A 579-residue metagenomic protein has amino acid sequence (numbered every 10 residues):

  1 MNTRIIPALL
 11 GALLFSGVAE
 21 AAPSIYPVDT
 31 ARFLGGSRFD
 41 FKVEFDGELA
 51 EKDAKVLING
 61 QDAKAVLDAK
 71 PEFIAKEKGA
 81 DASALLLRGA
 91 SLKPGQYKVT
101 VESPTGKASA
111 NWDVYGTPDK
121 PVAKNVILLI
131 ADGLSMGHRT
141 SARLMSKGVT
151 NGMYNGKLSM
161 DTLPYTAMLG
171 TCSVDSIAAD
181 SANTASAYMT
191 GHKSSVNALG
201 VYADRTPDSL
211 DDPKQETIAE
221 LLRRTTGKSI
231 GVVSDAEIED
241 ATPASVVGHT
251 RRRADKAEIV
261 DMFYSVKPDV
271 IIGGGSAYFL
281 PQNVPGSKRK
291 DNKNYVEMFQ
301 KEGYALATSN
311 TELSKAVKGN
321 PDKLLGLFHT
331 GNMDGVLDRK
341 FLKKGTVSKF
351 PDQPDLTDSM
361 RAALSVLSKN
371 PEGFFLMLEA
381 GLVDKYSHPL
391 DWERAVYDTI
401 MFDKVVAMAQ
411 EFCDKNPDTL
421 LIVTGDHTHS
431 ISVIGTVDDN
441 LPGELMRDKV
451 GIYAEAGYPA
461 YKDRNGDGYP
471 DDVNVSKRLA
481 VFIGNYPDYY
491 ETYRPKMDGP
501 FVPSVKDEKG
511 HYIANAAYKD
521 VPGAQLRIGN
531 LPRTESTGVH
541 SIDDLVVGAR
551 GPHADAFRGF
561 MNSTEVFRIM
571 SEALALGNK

Functional and structural regions predicted by a protein language model:
M1-E20: Gram-negative bacterial Sec-dependent N-terminal signal peptides
A21-L34: Short, compositionally biased P/S/T/A/G/V-rich stretches that sit at domain boundaries
P23-S24, E48-K52, L67-D68, I74-K76 (+3 more regions): Active-site nucleophile/metal-coordination loop of metallo-enzymes that catalyze phosphate/sulfate and related
F39-G47: Aromatic/hydrophobic beta-strand junction motif of beta-rich domains
P71-L86: Aromatic sugar-binding surface patches on proteins that engage polysaccharides or sugar-phosphate polymers
P94-P104: Short, aromatic- and glycine-rich surface loops/edge beta-strands on solvent-exposed regions
K107-G116: Edge beta-strands of extracellular beta-sandwich domains
L134-R139, R143-S186, D240-N578: A post-motif C-terminal structural segment
